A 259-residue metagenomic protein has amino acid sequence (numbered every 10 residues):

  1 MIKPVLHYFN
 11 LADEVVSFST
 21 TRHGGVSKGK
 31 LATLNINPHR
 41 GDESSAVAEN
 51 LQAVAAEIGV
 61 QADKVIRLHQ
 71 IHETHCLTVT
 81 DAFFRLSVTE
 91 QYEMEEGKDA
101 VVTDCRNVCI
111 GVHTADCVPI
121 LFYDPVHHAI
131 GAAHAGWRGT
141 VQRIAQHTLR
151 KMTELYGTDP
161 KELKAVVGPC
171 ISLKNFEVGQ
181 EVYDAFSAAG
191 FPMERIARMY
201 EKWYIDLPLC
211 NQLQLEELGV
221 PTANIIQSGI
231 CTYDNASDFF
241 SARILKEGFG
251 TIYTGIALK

Functional and structural regions predicted by a protein language model:
M1-K259: Active-site microenvironment for binding and transforming phosphate-containing groups
